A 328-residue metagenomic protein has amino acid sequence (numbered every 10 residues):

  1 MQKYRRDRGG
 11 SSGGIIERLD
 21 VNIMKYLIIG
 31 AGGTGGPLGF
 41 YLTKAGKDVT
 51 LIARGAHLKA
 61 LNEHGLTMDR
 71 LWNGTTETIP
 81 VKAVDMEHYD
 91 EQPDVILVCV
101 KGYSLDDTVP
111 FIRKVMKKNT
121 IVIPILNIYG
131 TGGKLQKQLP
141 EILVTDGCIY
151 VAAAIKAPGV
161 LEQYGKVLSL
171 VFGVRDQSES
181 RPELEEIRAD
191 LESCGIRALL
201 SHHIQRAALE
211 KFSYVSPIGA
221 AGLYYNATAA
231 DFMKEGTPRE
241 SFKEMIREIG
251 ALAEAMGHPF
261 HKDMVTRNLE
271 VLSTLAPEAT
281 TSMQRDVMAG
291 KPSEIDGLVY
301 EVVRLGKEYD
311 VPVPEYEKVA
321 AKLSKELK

Functional and structural regions predicted by a protein language model:
Y4-D7, N22: Intrinsic-disorder-associated, low-complexity terminal segments enriched in Asp/Asn/His/Tyr and depleted of Lys/Arg
G13-I23: Short, Lys/Arg-enriched N-terminal segments with co-localized hydrophobic residues within the first ~10-30 amino acids
D20-N22, S193, K243-K328: NAD(P)-dependent Rossmann-like dehydrogenase/reductase catalytic/cofactor-binding core
V21-N73: NAD(P)+-binding Rossmann beta1-loop-alpha1 motif at the extreme N-terminus of oxidoreductases
L66-A83, V215: N-terminal glycine-rich dinucleotide-binding loop that anchors FAD/FMN and/or NAD(P) in oxidoreductases
T75-V160: Rossmann-like NAD(P)(H) cofactor-binding subdomain of soluble oxidoreductases
N127-E210: Rossmann-fold dinucleotide-binding core
Q205-M233, T237-G250, A276: Active-site-proximal catalytic alpha-helix in oxidoreductases
